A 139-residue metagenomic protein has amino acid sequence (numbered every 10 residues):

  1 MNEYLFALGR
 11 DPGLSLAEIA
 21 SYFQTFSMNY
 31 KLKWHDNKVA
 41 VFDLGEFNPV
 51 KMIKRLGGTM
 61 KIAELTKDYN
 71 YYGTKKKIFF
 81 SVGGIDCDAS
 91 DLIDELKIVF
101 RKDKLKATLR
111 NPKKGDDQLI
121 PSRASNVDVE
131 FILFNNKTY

Functional and structural regions predicted by a protein language model:
M1-L5: Extreme N-terminal starter segment of soluble prokaryotic enzymes
A7-P12, A17-I132: Non-catalytic nucleic-acid substrate-recognition regions in nucleic-acid-modifying enzymes
N135: Flexible glycine-/small-residue-rich
T138-Y139: Flexible, glycine-/basic-rich loop-and-beta segments that form/coincide with the SAM-dependent methyltransferase
